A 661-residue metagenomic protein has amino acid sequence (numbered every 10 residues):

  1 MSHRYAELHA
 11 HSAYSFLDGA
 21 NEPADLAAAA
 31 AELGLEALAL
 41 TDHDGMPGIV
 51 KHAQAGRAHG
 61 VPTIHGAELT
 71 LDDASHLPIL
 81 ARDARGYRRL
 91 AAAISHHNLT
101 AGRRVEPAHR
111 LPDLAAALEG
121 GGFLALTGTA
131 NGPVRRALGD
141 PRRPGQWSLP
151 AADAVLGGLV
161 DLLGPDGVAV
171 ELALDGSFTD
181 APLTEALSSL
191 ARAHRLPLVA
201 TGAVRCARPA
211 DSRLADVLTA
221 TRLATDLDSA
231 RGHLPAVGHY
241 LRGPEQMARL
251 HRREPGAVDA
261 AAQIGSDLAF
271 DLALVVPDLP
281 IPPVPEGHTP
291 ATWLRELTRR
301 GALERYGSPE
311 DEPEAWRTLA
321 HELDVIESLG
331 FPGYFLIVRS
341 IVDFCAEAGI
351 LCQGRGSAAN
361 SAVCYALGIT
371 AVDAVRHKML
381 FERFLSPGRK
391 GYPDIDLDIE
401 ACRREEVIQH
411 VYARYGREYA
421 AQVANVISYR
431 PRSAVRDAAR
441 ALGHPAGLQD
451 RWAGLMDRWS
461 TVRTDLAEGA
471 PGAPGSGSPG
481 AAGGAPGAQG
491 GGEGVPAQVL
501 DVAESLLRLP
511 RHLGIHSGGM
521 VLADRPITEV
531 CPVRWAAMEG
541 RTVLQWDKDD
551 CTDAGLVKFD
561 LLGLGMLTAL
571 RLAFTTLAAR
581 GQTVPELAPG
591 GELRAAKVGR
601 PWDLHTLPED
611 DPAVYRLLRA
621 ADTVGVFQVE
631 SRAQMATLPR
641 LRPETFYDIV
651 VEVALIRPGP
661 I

Functional and structural regions predicted by a protein language model:
M1-R4, E119, L319-A320: A short, polar/charged loop/turn motif at coil->beta-strand junctions and beta-hairpin connectors
M1-S15: Replace "His-x-His-based motif
S12-A13, L17-L38, H43-L80, R85-A302 (+4 more regions): Mg2+-dependent phosphoryl-transfer active-site scaffold
A20, D25, A29, D311-Q353: Helix-rich "cap/lid" substructures immediately adjacent to catalytic or cofactor-binding pockets
A137-P150, S308, E312, D324-P332: Glycine-rich tight-turn/loop motif centered on a GG-T
W293-R317: A contiguous, well-structured pocket-lining segment that forms one wall/lid of small-molecule binding clefts in soluble
